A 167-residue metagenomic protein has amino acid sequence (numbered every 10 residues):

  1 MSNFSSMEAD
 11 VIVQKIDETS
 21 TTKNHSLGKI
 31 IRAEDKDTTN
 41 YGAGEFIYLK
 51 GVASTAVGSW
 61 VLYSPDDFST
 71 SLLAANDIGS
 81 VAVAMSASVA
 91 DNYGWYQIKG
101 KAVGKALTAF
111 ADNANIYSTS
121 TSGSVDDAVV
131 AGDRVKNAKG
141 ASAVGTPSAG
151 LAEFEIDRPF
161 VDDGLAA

Functional and structural regions predicted by a protein language model:
S2-A167: Glycine-anchored, exposed beta-strand/edge motif detector
